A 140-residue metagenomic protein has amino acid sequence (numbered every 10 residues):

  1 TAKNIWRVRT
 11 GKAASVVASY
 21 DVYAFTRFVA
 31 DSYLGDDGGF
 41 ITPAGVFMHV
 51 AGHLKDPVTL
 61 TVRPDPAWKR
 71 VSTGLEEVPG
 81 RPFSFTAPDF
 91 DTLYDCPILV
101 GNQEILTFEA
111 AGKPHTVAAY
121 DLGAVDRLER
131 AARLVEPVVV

Functional and structural regions predicted by a protein language model:
T1-V140: Non-catalytic architectural context of zinc metalloproteases
